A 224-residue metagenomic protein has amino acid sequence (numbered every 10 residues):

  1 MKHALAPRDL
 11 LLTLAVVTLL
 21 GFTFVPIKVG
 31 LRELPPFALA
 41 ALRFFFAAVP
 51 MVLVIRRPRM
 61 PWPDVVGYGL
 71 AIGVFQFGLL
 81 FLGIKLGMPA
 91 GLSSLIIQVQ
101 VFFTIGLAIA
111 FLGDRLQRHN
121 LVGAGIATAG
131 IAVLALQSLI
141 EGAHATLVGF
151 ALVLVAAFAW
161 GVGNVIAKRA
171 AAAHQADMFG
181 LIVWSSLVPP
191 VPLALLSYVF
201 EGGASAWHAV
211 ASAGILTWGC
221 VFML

Functional and structural regions predicted by a protein language model:
M1-A38, G142-A172, P189-L195, V221: Glycine-/small-residue-enriched transmembrane alpha-helix faces in small-molecule transporters and effluxers
L12-T13, V65, G69, S94 (+4 more regions): Residue-level signature of transmembrane alpha-helical cores of multipass secondary-active transporters and flippases
T18-L19, T23-F24, V52-Q100, I105-L107 (+3 more regions): Specific transmembrane alpha-helical segments of multi-pass solute transporters/efflux pumps, especially DMT/EamA
P26-E33, I84-L86, A135-L147, Y198-C220: Membrane-interface helix termini and inter-helical loops of multi-pass transporters
G30, L39, R43, G83 (+3 more regions): Hydrophobic/aromatic residues within transmembrane alpha-helices of multi-pass small-molecule transporters
P35-P36, M88-P89, L112-Q117, Q175-D177: A helix-boundary/kink motif common to multi-pass secondary transporters, especially Major Facilitator Superfamily
F45, M51, L107, H119-S138 (+3 more regions): Hydrophobic transmembrane alpha-helices of multi-pass small-molecule transport proteins
W62-A71, L116-A129, G149-F150, Q175-W184: Cytoplasmic-side transmembrane-helix entry/capping segments in multi-pass membrane proteins
